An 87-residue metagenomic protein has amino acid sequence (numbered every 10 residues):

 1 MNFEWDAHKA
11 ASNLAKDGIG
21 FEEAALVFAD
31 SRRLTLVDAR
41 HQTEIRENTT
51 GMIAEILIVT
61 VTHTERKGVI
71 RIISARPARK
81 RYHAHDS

Functional and structural regions predicted by a protein language model:
M1-S87: Ribonuclease/tRNase effector modules and their secretory precursors
